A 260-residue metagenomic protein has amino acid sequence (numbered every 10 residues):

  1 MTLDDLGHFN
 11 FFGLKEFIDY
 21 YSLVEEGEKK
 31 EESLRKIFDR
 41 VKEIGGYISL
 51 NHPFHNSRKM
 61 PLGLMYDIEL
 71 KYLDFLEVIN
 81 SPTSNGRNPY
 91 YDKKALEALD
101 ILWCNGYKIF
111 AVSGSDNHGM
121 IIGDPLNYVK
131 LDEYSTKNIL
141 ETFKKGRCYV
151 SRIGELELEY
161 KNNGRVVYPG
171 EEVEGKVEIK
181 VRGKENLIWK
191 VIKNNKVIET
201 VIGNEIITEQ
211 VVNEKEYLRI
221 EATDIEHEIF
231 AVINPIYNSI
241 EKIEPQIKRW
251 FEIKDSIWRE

Functional and structural regions predicted by a protein language model:
M1-N51, K71, V78-L99, V112-M120 (+4 more regions): A metal-dependent hydrolase metal-coordination microenvironment
E16, H55, K196: Short, glycine/serine-rich, charged loops/turns that create anion-binding and catalytic segments at active sites
V41, G45, N105-A111, S115-E260: C-terminal functional module detector
F54-Y66, E97: Alpha-helical scaffolding within the catalytic cores of extracellular/periplasmic polymer-degrading hydrolases
N56-K59, N85, T200: Short, solvent-exposed loop/turn segments at secondary-structure junctions
L62-M65, Y90, L126-N127: Short, glycine/charged-enriched secondary-structure capping and boundary segments
D67-L70, W103: A general structural signal for stabilizing positions within well-ordered secondary structure
K71-Y72, Y107: A short helix-to-beta-strand connector/capping loop
